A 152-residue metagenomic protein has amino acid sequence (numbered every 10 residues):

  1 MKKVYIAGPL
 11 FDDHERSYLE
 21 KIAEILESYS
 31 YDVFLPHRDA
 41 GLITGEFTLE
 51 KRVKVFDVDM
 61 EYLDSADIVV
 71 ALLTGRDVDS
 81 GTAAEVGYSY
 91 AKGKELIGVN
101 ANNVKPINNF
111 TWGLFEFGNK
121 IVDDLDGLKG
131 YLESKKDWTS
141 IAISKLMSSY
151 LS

Functional and structural regions predicted by a protein language model:
M1-S152: Conserved catalytic or regulatory cores that recognize and/or transform ribose-phosphate-containing ligands
